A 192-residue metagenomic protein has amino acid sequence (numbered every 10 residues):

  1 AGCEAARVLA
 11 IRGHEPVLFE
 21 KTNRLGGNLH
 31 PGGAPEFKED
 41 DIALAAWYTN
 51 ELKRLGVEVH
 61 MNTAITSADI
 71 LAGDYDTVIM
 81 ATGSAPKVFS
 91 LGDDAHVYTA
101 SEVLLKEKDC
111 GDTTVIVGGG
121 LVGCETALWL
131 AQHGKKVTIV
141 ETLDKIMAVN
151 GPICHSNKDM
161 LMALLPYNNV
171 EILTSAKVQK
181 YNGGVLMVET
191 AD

Functional and structural regions predicted by a protein language model:
A1, C110-G120: Beta1/beta-strand and adjacent pyrophosphate-binding region of the FAD-binding site in flavoprotein oxidoreductases
A1-V17, L121-H133: N-terminal Rossmann-like FAD-binding beta1-loop-alpha1 element of flavoenzymes
A6-V8, H30-P31, S90-D93, A127-W129 (+1 more regions): Short amphipathic alpha-helical segments
R12-H30, K135-V149: Glycine-rich FAD pyrophosphate-binding loop
R24-L25, A81, I116-L121: Short glycine/serine/threonine-biased micro-segments
G33-K38: Short glycine-enriched, charge-decorated loop/helix-capping segments at active-site entrances that position
I42-K87, D94-D112, Q132-D192: A Rossmann-like FAD-binding core segment of flavoenzymes
P86-V88, G123-C124: Short glycine-rich, flexible loops that bind phosphorylated cofactors or substrates
